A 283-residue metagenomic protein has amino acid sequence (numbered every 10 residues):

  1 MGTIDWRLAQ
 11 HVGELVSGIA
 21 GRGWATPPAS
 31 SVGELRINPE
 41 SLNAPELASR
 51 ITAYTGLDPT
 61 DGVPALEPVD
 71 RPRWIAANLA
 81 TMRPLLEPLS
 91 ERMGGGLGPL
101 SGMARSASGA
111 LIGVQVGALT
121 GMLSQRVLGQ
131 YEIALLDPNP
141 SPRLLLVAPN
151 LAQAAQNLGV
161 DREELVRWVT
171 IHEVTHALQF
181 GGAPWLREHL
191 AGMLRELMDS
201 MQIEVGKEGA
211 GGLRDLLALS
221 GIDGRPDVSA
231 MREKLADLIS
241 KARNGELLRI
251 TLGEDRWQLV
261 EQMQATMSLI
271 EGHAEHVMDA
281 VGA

Functional and structural regions predicted by a protein language model:
M1-G56, T60, P64-A65: N-terminal low-complexity, Ser/Thr- and acidic-residue-enriched intrinsically disordered segments
G2-L15, L128-V147, L235, I239-A242: Acidic, low-complexity proline/glycine-rich segments
S31-E34, N38, D161, W257-E261 (+1 more regions): Short, solvent-exposed segments of well-ordered alpha helices
N43-P149: Auxiliary, metal-adjacent structural segments of Zn-dependent hydrolase domains
G113, G117-L128, G181-G282: Post-HExxH zinc-binding segment in Zn-dependent metallohydrolases
N150-V169: Short pre-active-site segment immediately N-terminal to the catalytic Zn-binding motif
A154-Q156, L178-Q179, E188: Short helix/loop capping segments that flank catalytic or ligand/cofactor-binding pockets
L165-G181: Active-site recognition of the HExxH zinc-binding catalytic motif
